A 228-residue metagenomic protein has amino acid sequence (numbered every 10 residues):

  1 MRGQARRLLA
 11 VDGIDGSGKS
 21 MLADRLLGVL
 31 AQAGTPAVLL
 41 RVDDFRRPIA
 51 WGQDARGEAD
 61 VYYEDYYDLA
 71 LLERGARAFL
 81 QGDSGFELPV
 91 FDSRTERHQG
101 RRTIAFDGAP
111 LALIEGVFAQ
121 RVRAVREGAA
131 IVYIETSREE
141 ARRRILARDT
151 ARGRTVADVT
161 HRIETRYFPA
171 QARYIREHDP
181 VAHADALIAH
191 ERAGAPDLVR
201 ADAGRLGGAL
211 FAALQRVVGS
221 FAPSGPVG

Functional and structural regions predicted by a protein language model:
M1, A130, A147-A151, P169-G228: NTP-dependent small-molecule kinase module
M1-A10: Extreme N-terminal, non-catalytic leader segments that precede Walker-type/kinase nucleotide-binding cores
I14: P-loop (Walker A) phosphate-binding loop of NTP-binding proteins
K19: Conserved lysine of the Walker
L22: Hydrophobic positions on the alpha1 helix immediately C-terminal to the Walker A/P-loop
G28-V38: Post-Walker A helix-loop "phosphate-sensing" segment adjacent to the P-loop in P-loop NTPases
V38, R47-R97, L111: Conserved nucleotide-sensing/catalytic segment adjacent to the nucleotide-binding pocket in NTP-handling enzymes
R97-A151: ATP-dependent NMP and nucleoside kinases share a basic, alpha-helical "lid"
